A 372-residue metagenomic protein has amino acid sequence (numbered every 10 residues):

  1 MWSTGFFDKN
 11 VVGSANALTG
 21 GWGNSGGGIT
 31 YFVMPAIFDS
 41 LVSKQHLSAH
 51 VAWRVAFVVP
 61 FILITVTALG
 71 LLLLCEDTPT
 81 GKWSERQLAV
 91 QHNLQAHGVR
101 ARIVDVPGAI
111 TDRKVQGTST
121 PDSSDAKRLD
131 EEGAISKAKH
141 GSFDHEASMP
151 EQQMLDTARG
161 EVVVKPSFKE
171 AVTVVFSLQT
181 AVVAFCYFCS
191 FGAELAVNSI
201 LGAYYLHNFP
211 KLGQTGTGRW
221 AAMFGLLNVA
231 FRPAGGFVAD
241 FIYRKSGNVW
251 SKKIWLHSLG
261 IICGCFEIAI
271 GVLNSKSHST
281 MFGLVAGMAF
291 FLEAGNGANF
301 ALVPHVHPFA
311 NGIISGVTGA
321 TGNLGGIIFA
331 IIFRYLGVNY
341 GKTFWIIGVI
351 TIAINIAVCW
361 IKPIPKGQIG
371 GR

Functional and structural regions predicted by a protein language model:
M1-V12, N16, L292-H307: Intracellular juxtamembrane helix-capping segments at the cytosolic ends of symmetry-related transmembrane helices
V11-V42, S48-A49, V58, L63-I64 (+2 more regions): Glycine-rich segments within core transmembrane alpha-helices of 12-TM secondary carriers
S14, L18-T19, F38, K44-A171 (+2 more regions): Central mid-sequence intracellular linker of multi-pass
Y31, P166-G236, N296, F300: Extracytoplasmic gate region of multi-pass secondary transporters
D39-F61, S251-I254, I331-T351: A membrane-interface helix-boundary motif in multi-pass transporters
F231-W250: Helix-to-loop junctions at the C-terminal end of transmembrane segments in multipass secondary transporters
S246-A298: C-terminal transmembrane helical hairpin of 12-TM major facilitator-type secondary transporters
